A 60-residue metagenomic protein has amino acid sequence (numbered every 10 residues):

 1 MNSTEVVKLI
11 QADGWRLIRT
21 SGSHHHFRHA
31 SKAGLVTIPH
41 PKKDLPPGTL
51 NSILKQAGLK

Functional and structural regions predicted by a protein language model:
M1-T20, K32-K60: Basic nucleic-acid-binding interfaces
T20-R28: Arg/Lys-rich, often Gly-containing low-complexity segments of ribosomal proteins
